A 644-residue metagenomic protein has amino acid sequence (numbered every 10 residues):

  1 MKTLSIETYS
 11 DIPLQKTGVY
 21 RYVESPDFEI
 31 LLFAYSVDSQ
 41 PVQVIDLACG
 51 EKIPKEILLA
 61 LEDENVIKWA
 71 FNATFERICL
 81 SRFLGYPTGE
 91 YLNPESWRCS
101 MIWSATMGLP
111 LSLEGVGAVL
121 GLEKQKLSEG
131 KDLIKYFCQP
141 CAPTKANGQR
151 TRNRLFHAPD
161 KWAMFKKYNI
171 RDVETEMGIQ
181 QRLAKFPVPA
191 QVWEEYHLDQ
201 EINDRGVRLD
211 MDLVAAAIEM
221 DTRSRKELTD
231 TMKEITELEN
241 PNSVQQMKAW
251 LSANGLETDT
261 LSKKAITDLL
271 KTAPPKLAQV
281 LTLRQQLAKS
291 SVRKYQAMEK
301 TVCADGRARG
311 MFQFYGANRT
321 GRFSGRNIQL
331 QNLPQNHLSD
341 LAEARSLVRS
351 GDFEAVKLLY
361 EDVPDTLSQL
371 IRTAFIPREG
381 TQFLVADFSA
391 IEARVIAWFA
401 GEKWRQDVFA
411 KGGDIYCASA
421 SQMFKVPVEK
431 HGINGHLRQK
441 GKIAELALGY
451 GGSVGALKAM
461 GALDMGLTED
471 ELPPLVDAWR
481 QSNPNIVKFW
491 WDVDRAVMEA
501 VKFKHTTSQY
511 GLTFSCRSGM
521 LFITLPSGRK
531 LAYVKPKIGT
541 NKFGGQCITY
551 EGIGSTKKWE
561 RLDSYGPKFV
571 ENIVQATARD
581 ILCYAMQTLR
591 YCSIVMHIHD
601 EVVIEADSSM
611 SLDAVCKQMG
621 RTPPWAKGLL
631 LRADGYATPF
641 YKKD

Functional and structural regions predicted by a protein language model:
M1-L111, G321, L338-L341, R345 (+1 more regions): Conserved RNase H-like, two-metal-ion catalytic cores of nucleic-acid enzymes
M1-L14, S25-F28, L32-A34, G108 (+9 more regions): Conserved "right-hand" nucleotidyltransferase catalytic core of DNA-directed polymerases
W97-R98, E195, N242-Q246, Q439 (+4 more regions): Short Gly/Ser/Thr- and Asp/Glu-enriched loop/turn motifs at secondary-structure junctions
L183-Q191, E195, I581-H599: Active-site palm subdomain of RNA-directed nucleic acid polymerases
M298-C303, Y315-N318, N336, L359 (+6 more regions): Short, contiguous acidic/charged loop-to-helix segments that flank catalytic cores in large enzymes
Q369, A393-R394, W398, D414-A418 (+9 more regions): Feature representing long, continuous alpha-helical segments
I415-H436, F543-V595: Generic long, charged, amphipathic alpha-helical segments
A585-D634: C-terminal structured "cap/appendage" subdomains that terminate the fold
